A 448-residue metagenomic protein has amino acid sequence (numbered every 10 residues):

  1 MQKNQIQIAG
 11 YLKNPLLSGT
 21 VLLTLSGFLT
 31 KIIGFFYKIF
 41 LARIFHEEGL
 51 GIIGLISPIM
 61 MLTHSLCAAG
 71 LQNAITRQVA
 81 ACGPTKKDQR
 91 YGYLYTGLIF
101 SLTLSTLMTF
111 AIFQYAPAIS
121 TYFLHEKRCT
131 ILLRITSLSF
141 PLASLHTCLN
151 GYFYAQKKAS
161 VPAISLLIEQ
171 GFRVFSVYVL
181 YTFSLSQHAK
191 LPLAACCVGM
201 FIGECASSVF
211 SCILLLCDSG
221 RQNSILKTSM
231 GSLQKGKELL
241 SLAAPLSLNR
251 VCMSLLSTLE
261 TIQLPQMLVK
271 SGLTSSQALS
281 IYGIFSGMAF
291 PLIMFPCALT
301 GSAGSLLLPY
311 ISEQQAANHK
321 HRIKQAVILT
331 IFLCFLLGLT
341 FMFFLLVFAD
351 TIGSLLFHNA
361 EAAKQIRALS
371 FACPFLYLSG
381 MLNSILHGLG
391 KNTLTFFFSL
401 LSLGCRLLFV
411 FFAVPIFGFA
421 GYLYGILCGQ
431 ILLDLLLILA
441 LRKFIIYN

Functional and structural regions predicted by a protein language model:
M1-I33, M230-M253, L441, I446-N448: N-terminal membrane topogenesis motif
P15-N73, F113, S139, P245-M267: Signature of the first transmembrane helix
T20-G27, R134, L138, F153-Y181 (+4 more regions): Alpha-helical transmembrane segments of multi-pass membrane transporters/permeases
L41-L62, L193-A194, K237-L242, L246 (+1 more regions): Interfacial/gating helices of multi-pass transporter permease domains
A69-P84, F290-A317: Helix-loop junctions and terminal segments of transmembrane helices in multi-pass membrane transport/translocation
L107-H125, T130, T340-H358: Short membrane-interface helical motifs at transmembrane helix boundaries in multi-pass membrane transporters
H125-C148, F357-L382, L386: Alpha-helical transmembrane segments of multi-pass membrane proteins
S165-V179, Q187-S219, L401-G404, F419-K443: Hydrophobic alpha-helical transmembrane segments
